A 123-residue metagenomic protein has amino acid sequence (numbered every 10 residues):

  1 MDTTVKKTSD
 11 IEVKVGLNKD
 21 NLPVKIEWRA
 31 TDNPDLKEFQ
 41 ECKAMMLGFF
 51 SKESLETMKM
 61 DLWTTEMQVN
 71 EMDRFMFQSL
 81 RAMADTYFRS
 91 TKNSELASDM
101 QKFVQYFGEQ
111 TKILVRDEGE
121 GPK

Functional and structural regions predicted by a protein language model:
D2-V13: Structured beta-strand/loop patches that form or line metal/cofactor-binding pockets in enzymes
K6, V24-K92, L96: Active-site- and interface-proximal helix/loop "cap" or "latch" segments in soluble metabolic and energy-transducing
I11-T31: Active-site and channel-lining beta-strand-loop segments that bind or position nucleotide-derived/phosphorylated
G16, N21-L22, M83, E120-P122: Short flexible/disordered coil segments
N21, E66-R74, Q101-K112: Short alpha-helical interface elements
A84-K123: C-terminal charged interaction modules
